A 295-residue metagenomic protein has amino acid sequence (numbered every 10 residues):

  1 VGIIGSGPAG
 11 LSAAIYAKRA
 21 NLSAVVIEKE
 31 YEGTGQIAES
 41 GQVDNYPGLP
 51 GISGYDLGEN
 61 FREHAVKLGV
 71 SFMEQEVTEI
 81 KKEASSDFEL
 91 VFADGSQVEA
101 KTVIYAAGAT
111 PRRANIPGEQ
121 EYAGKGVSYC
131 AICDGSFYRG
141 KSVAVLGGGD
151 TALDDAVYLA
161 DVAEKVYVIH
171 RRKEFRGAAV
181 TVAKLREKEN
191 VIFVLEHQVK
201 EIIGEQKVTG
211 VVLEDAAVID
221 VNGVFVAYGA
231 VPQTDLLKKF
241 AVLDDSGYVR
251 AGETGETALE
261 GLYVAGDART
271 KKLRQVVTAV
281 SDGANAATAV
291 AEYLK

Functional and structural regions predicted by a protein language model:
V1-L68, G147, L153-A178, A289: Beta1-alpha1 glycine-rich phosphate/pyrophosphate-binding loop at the start of Rossmann-like nucleotide-binding domains
G7-P8, A109-P111, D150-T151, T270: Residue-level detector of alpha-helix initiation sites
A65-F92, Q97-A100, D161-E253, E292-K295: A Rossmann-like FAD-binding core segment of flavoenzymes
F72-F137: Glycine/small-residue-rich loop that forms an oxyanion/phosphate-binding "nest" at active or ligand-binding sites
E74-Q75, R139-K141, E196, L259: Phosphate-coordination loops involved in phosphoryl transfer and adenosine-cofactor binding
A106-A107, R113, L146, A227-Y228 (+1 more regions): Short, well-ordered coil/turn residues at beta-beta hairpins and beta-strand->alpha-helix junctions within
N115, E121-F137, Y228-T278, D282-E292: FAD-site-proximal beta/loop scaffold in flavoenzymes
